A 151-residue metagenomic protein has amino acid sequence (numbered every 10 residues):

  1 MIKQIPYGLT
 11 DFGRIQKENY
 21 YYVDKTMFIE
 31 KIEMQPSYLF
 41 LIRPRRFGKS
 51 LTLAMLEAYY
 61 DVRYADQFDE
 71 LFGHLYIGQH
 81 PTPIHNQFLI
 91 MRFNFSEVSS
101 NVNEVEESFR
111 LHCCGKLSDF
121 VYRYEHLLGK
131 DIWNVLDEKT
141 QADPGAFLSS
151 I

Functional and structural regions predicted by a protein language model:
M1-I151: Phosphate-binding site recognition
